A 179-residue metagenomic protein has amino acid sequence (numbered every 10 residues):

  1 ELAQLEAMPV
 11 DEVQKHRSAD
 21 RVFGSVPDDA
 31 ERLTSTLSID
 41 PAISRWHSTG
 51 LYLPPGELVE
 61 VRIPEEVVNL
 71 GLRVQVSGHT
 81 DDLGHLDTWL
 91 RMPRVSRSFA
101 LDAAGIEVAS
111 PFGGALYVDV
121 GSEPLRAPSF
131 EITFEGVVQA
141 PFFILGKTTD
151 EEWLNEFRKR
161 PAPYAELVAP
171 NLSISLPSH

Functional and structural regions predicted by a protein language model:
E1-Q14, P163-L167, L172-L176: Activation corresponds to long, low-complexity, non-globular regions
P9-N69, Q139-P141: Solvent-exposed, flexible loop/coil segments flanking beta-strands in beta-rich domains
V59, L70-L72, P128-F130: Short beta-strand/loop motifs in extracellular/secreted proteins, especially within beta-sandwich accessory domains
V61, V118, I174-L176: Short hydrophobic-aromatic micro-motifs
E65-V67, G78-T80, V120-P124: Short, flexible beta-strand-to-coil junctions
N69-T88: Extended low-complexity, serine/threonine- and proline-enriched intrinsically disordered segments
T88-P161, E166: Extended acidic/polar, glycine-enriched regions that form or flank non-catalytic beta-rich accessory modules
